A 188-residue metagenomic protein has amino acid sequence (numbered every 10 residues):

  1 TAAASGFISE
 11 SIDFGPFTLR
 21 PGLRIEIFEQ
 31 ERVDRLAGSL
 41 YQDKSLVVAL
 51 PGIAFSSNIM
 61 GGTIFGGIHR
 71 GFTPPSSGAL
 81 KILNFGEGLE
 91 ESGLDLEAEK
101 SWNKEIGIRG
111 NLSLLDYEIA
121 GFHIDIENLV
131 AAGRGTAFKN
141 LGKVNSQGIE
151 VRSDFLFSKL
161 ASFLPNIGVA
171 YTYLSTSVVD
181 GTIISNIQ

Functional and structural regions predicted by a protein language model:
T1, S9, S39-D43, S92-L96 (+4 more regions): Outer-membrane beta-barrel proteins
T1-I59, P74: Signature of Gram-negative outer-membrane beta-barrel scaffolds
A2-A4, S45-A49, K100-K104, N111-S113 (+2 more regions): Residues that define the transmembrane beta-barrel architecture of outer-membrane proteins
G6-I12, I53-S57, I106-G110, I149-F155 (+1 more regions): Residues on the lipid-exposed face of transmembrane beta-strands in outer-membrane beta-barrel proteins
I12-P16, S57-G61, R70, G110-L114 (+1 more regions): A generic beta-sheet turn/junction motif
D13-L19, F28, L114-D116, G121-I126 (+1 more regions): Gram-negative outer-membrane beta-barrel transporters
I27-D34, D43, F55-E105, D116-Y117 (+2 more regions): Surface-exposed extracellular loop regions of Gram-negative outer-membrane beta-barrel proteins, predominantly
S45-M60, Q147, N166-S175: Transmembrane beta-barrel strand/turn architecture of Gram-negative outer membrane proteins
